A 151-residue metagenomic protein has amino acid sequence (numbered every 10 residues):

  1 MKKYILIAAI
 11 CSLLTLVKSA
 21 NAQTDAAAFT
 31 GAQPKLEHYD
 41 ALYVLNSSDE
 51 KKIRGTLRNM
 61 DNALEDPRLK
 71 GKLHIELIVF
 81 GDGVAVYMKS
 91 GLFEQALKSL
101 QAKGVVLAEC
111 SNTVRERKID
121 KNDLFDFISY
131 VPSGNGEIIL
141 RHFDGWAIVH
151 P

Functional and structural regions predicted by a protein language model:
M1-Y4: Positively charged n-region of N-terminal signal peptides that target proteins for export
I7-L16: Bacterial N-terminal signal peptides
K18-A22: Sec/Tat signal peptide C-region and signal peptidase I cleavage site
T24-H74: N-terminal secretory signal peptides
A41-V44, E76-V79, V106-E109, H150: Structural recognition of the beta-strand scaffold that forms the well-ordered cores of secreted hydrolase catalytic
L69, E76, K89-L92: Generic, well-ordered alpha-helical segments
H74-Y87: Acidic helix-start/capping segments at beta-turn-to-alpha-helix junctions
M88-P151: A cross-taxonomic marker for long C-terminal extensions/tails that follow the last structured domain
